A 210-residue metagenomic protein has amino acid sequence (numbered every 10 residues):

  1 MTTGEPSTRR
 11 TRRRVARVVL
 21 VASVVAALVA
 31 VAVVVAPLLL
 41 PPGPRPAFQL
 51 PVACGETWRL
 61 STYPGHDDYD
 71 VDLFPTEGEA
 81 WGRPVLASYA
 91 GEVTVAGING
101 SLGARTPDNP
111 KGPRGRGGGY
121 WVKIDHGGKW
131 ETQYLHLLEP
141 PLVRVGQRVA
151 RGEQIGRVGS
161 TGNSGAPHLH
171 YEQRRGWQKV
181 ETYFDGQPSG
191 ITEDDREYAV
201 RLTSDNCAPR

Functional and structural regions predicted by a protein language model:
M1-V18: Terminal targeting segments of Actinobacterial cell-envelope proteins
R17-A27: Sec-dependent N-terminal signal peptides
A30-A47: C-terminal region of N-terminal signal peptides and the immediate post-cleavage residues of exported proteins
P44-Q49, E79, K111-R114, R144-E153 (+1 more regions): Acidic, glycine-rich catalytic/binding loops that coordinate metals and/or anionic ligands
L60, G91-V93, G146-V158: A structural signal for short beta-strand/turn segments enriched in small hydrophobics and glycine
G78, L86, H126-G152, G176: Short histidine-centered loop motifs in beta-beta connectors
A87-E139, P167: Zn2+-dependent peptidoglycan hydrolase active-site motif and core
L142-R144, Q154, S160-P167: Short glycine/proline-centered loop/turn elements that form peptide/ligand docking sites
